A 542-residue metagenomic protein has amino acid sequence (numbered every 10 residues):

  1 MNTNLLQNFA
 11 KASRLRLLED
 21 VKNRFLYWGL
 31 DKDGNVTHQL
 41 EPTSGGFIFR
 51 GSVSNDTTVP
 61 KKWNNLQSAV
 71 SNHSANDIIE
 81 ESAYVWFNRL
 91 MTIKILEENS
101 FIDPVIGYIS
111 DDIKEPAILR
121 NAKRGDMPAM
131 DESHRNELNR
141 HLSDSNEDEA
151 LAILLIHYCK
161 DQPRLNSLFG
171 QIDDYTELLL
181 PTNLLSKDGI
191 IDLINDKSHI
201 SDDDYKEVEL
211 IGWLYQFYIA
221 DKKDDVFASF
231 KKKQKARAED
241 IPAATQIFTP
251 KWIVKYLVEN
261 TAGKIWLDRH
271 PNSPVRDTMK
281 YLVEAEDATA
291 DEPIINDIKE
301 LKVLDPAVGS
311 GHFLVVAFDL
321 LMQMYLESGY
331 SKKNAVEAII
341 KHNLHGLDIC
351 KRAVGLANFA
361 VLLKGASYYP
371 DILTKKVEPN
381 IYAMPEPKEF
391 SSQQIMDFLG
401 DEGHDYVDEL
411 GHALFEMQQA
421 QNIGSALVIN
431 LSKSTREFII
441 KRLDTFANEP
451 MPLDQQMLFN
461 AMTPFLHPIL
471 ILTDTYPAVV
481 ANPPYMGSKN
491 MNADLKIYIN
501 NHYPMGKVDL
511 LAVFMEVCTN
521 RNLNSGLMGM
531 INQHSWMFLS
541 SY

Functional and structural regions predicted by a protein language model:
M1-W266, L362-I381, E386: Non-catalytic, mostly N-terminal accessory regions of nucleic-acid modification and defense proteins
K231-Y542: SAM-dependent methyltransferase catalytic region
